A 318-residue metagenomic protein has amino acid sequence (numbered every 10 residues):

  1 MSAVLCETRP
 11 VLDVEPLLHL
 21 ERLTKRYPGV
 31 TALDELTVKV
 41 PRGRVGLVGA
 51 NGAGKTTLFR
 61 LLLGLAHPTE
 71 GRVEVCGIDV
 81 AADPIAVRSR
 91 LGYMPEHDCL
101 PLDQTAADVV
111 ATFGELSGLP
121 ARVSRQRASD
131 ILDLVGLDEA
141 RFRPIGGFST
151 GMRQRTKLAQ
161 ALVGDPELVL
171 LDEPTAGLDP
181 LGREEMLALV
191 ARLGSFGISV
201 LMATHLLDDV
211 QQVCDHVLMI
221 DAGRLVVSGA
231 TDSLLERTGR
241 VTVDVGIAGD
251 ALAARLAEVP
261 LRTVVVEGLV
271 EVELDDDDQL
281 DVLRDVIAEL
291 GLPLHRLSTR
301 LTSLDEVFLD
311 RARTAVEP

Functional and structural regions predicted by a protein language model:
L63: Helix-to-loop junction immediately C-terminal to a conserved catalytic motif
G71-A82, V87: Conserved ABC transporter NBD signature motif
A111, E115, R122-A140: Conserved ABC ATPase "signature" region
V169-E173: Catalytic Walker B motif of ABC-type/P-loop ATPase nucleotide-binding domains
E185-L274: ABC transporter nucleotide-binding domain
G239-R311, P318: Short, charged/small-residue-rich alpha-helical element at the C-terminal edge of ABC transporter nucleotide-binding
